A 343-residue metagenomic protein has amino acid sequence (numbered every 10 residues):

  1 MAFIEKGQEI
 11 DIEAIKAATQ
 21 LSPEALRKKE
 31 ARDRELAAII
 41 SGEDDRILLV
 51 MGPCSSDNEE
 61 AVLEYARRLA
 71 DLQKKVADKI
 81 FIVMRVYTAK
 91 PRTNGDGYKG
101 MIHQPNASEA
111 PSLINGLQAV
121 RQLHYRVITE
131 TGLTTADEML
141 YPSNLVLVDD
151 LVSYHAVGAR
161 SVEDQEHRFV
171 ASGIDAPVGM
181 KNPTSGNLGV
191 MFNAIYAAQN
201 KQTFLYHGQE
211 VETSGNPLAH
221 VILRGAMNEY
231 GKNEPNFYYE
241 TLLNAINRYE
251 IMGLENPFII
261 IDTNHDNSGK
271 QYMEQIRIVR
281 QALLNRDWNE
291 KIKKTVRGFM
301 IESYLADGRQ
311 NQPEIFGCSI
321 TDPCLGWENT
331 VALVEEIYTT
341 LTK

Functional and structural regions predicted by a protein language model:
M1-I40: N- or domain-start disorder-to-order transition segments that initiate the globular core
A37-D45, I251-N256: Glycine-rich phosphate/diphosphate-binding loops that line cofactor/substrate pockets in enzymes
L48-A61, D322: Conserved phosphate/anionic-ligand binding catalytic regions in large, soluble enzymes, centered on
G52, I261, G326: Conserved, mostly hydrophobic/aromatic
C54-D57, N256, N264-K270: Short acidic, Gly/Ser-rich segments with clustered Asp/Glu that frequently serve as metal-coordination loops in enzyme
A66, K79-N244, R248, H265-K270 (+4 more regions): Active-site-facing alpha/beta catalytic cores
S303-L341: Internal helix-turn-beta structural module
